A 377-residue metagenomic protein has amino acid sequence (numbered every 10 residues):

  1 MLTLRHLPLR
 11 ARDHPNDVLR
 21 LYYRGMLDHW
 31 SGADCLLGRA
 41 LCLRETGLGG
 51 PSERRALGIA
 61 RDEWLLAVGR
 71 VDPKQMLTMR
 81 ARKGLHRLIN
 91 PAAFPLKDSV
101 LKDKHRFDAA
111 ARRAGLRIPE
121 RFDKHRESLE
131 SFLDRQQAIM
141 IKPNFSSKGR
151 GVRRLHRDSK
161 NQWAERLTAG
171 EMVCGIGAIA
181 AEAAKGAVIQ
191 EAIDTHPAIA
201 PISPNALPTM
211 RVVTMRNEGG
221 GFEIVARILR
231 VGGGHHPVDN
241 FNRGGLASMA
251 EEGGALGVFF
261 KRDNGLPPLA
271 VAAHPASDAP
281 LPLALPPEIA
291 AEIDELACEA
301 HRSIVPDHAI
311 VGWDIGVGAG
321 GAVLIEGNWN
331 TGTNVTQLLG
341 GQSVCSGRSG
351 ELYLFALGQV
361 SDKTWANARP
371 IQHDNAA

Functional and structural regions predicted by a protein language model:
L9, D13, R24, A270-I310 (+1 more regions): C-terminal active-site "lid" helix and adjoining low-complexity regulatory extension at the edge of ATP-using catalytic
D13-R135, S147: Conserved N-proximal alpha/beta basic substrate-recognition cap immediately N-terminal to, or forming the N-lobe
Q136-A138, L207-R211, I224, I310-G312 (+1 more regions): Extracellular structured ligand-interaction cores
I139-I176: Glycine-rich phosphate-binding loop of ATP-grasp-fold ATP-dependent ligases
P143, H156-R157, T214-E218, V317-A319: Short, low-complexity Ser/Thr-rich regulatory SLiMs
G149, T209, R230-H236, N328-G340: Glycine-rich phosphate/pyrophosphate-binding beta-alpha loops
R166-D263: Phosphate-binding site of ATP-dependent enzymes
M210, G232-P237, F241-P306: Acidic/His-leaning functional-site neighborhoods
